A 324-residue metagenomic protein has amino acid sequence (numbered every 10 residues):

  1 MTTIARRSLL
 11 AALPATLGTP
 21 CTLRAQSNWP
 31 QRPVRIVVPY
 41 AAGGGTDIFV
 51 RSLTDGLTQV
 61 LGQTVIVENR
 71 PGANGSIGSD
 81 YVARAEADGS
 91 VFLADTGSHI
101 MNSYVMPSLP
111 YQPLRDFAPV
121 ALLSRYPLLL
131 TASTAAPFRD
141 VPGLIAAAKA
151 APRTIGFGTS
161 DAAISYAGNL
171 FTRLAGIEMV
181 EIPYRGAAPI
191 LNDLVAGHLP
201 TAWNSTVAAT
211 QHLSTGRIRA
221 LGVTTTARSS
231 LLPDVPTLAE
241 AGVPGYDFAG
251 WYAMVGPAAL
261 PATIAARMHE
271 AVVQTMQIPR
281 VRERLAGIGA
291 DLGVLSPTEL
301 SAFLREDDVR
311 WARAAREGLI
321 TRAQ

Functional and structural regions predicted by a protein language model:
T2, S8-A25: N-terminal export signals
S8, L13, P33, T64 (+12 more regions): Conserved functional loop/turn residues at catalytic and ligand-binding sites
A25-L114, T154, A163-I164, I177-P200 (+2 more regions): N-terminal (or domain-start) structured segment
Q31-P33, L174, A262-Q324: An extracytoplasmic/periplasmic, membrane-proximal ligand-sensing/linker region
D80, P142, L191-N192, T210-Q211 (+1 more regions): Alpha-helical segments flanking ligand/cofactor-binding loops in enzyme cores
A85-G89, Y104-P189, L238, W251-E283: Hinge/capping helix and adjacent helix->loop/strand transition within the periplasmic-binding protein
R125, A209-Q277, V309, A323: C-terminal lobe and pocket-closing loops of periplasmic/extracytoplasmic Venus-flytrap solute-binding proteins
T154-V235: Ligand-binding pocket segment of bilobal, Venus flytrap-like solute-binding proteins
